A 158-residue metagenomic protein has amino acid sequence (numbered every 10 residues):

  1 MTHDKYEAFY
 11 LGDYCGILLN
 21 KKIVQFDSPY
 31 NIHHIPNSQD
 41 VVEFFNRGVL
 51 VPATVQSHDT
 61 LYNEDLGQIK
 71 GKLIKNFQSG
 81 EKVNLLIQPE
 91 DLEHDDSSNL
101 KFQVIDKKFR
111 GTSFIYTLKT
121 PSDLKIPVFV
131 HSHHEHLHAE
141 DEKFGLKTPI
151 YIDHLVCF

Functional and structural regions predicted by a protein language model:
T2-G67: Internal alpha/beta loop-helix hairpins
G48, D59-F158: Non-catalytic connector elements of ABC transporters
